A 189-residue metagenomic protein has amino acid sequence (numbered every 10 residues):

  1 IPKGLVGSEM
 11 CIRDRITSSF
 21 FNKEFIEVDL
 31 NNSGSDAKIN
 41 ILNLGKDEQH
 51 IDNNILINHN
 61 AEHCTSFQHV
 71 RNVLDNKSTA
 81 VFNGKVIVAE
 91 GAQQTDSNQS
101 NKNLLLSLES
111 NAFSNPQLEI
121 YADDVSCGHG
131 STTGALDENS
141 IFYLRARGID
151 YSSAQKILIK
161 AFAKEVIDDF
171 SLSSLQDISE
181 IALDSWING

Functional and structural regions predicted by a protein language model:
I1-G7, I12: Single conserved hydrophobic/aromatic residue that forms the stacking wall/gate of nucleotide- or nucleobase-binding
E9, F21-E27, G34-D36, N54-L56 (+3 more regions): Detector for repetitive beta-architecture
I16, D29-N31, N40-L42, N58-N60 (+2 more regions): Feature marks extracellular polysaccharide-active and adherence modules
L42-D47, N53-T65, H69-L74: A glycine- and small/hydrophobic-rich beta-loop-beta segment that serves as a flexible "lid/hinge" or phosphate-binding
D75-A80, A92-Q94: Extended C-terminal subregions enriched in glycine
E90-V125: A mid-sequence, solvent-exposed acidic-amphipathic segment
A112-D169: Amphipathic, heptad-repeat alpha-helical segments used for oligomerization and assembly
L172-G189: Long, compositionally biased
